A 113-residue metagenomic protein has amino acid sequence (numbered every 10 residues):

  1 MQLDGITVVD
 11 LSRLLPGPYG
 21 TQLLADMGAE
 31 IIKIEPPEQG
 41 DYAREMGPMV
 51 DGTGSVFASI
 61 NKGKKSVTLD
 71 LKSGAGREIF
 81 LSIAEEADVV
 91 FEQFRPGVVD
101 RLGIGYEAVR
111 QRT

Functional and structural regions predicted by a protein language model:
M1-T113: N-terminal helix-loop segment corresponding to the beta1-alpha1 unit of nucleotide/adenylate-binding folds
